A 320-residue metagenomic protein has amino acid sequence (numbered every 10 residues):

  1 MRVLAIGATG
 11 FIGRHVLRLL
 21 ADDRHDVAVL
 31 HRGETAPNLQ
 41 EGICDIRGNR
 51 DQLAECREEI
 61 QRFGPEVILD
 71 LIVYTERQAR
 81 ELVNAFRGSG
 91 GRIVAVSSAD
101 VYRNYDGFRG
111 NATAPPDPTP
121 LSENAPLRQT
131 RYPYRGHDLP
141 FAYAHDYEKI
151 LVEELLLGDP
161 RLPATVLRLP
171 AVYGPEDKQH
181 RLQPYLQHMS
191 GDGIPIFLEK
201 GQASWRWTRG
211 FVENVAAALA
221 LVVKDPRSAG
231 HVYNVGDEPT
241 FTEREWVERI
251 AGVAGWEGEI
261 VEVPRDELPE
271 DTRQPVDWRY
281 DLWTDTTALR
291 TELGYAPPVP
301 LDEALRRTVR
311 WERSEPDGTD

Functional and structural regions predicted by a protein language model:
V3-D23: N-terminal Rossmann NAD(P)H-binding glycine-rich loop of SDR-like oxidoreductase domains
N124-V166, R181: Active-site Tyr-X1-5-Lys
D159-W207, I250: NAD(P)-dependent short-chain dehydrogenase/reductase
E176-D177, S204-N214, V232-V253, L282 (+2 more regions): Substrate-binding strand-loop-helix patch in Rossmann-like NAD(P)-dependent oxidoreductase/epimerase domains
L186-F197, W205-F241: Alpha-helical substrate-binding/gating segment
V212, L268-A296, D317: Conserved C-terminal active-site "lid" loop/helix of NAD(P)H-dependent oxidoreductases that clamps the redox cofactor
A218-Y280: Mid/C-terminal beta-alpha module of Rossmann-like enzyme folds, strongest in SDR-family dehydrogenases/epimerases
L301-D320: Amphipathic terminal alpha-helices
